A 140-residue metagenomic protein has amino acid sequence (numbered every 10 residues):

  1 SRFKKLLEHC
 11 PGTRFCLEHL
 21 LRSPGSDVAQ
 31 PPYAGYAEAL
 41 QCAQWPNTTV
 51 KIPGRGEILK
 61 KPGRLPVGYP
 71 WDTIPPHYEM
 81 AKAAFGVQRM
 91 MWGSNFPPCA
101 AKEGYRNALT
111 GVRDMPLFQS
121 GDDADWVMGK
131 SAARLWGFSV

Functional and structural regions predicted by a protein language model:
S1-M91: Catalytic pocket-lining loop regions of alpha/beta-barrel enzymes, especially the amidohydrolase/enolase/GH5 lineages
H19, V50, N95, A124 (+1 more regions): Divalent metal-coordination and catalytic microenvironments
R55-E57, F96-C99: Short Gly/Pro-enriched loop/turn and capping motifs at secondary-structure junctions
E79-M91, A100-V140: Mid-to-C-terminal alpha-helical segments outside catalytic/metal-binding sites
